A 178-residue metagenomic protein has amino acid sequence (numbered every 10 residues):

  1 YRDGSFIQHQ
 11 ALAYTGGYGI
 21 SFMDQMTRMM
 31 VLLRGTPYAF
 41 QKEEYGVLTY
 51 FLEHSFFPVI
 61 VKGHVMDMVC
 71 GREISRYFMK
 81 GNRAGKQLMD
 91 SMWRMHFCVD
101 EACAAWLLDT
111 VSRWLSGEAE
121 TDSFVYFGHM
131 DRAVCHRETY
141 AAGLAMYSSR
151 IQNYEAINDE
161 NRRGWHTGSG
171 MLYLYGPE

Functional and structural regions predicted by a protein language model:
Y1-A39: Active-site lining segments of carbohydrate-active enzymes
F22, M29-E178: Extended polysaccharide-engagement surfaces of secreted carbohydrate-active enzymes
